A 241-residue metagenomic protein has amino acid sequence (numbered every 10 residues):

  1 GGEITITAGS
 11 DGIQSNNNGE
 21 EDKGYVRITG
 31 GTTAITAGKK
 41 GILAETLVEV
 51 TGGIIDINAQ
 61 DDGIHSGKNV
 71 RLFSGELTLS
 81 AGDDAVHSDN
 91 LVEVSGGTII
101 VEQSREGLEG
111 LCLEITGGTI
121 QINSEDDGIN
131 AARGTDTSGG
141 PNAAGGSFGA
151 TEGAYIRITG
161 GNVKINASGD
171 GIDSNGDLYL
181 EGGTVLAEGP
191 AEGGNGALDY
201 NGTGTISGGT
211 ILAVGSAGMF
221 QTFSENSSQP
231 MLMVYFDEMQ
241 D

Functional and structural regions predicted by a protein language model:
G1-D241: A composition-driven surface/loop motif
